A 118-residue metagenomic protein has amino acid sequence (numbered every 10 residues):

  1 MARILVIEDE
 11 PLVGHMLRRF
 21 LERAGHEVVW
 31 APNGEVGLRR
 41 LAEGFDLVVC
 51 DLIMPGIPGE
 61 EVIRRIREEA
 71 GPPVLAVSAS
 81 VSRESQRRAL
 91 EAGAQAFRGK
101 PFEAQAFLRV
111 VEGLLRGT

Functional and structural regions predicted by a protein language model:
E8: Conserved acidic carboxylate
G14, P55-G56, S82: The feature encodes the CheY-like receiver
H15-R23: Charged docking surfaces used in two-component/phosphorelay signaling
W30-L47: Acidic, metal-coordinating helix/loop segments flanking the phosphotransfer/catalytic sites of two-component signaling
D51: Active-site residues of response regulator receiver
F102-V111: C-terminal output helix
